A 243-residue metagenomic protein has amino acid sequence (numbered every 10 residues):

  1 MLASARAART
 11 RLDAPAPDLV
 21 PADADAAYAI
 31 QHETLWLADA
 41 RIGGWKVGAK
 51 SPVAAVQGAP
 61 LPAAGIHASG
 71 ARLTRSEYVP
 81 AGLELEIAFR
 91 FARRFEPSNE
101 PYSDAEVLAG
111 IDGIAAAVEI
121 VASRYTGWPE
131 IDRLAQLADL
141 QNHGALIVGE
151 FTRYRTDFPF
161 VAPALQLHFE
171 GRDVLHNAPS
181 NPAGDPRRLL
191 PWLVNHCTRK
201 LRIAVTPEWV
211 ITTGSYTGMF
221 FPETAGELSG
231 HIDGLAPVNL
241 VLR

Functional and structural regions predicted by a protein language model:
M1-P191, R199, E223-E227, L235-R243: Catalytic-core "active-site belt" of small-molecule-metabolizing enzymes, emphasizing His/Asp/Glu-rich regions
P186, L190-E223: A conserved acidic, glycine/proline-rich C-terminal tail/linker
